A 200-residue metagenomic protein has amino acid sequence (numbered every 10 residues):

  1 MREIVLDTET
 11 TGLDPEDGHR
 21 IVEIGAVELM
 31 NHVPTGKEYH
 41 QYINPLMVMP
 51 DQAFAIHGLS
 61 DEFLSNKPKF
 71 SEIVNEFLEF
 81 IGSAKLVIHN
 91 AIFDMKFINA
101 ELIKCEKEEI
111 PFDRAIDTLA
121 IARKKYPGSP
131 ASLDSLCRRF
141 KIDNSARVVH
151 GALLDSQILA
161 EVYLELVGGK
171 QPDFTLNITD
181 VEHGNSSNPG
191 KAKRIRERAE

Functional and structural regions predicted by a protein language model:
M1-D113, R123-Y126, S135-V149: Conserved non-catalytic scaffold segment of RNase H-like nuclease domains
K85-I88, I92, F97, E101-L102 (+1 more regions): Acidic, Mg2+-coordinating catalytic module of metal-dependent nucleases/exonucleases that use a two-metal-ion mechanism
K191-E200: Short, intrinsically disordered, charge-balanced linker/junction segments flanking boundaries in proteins
